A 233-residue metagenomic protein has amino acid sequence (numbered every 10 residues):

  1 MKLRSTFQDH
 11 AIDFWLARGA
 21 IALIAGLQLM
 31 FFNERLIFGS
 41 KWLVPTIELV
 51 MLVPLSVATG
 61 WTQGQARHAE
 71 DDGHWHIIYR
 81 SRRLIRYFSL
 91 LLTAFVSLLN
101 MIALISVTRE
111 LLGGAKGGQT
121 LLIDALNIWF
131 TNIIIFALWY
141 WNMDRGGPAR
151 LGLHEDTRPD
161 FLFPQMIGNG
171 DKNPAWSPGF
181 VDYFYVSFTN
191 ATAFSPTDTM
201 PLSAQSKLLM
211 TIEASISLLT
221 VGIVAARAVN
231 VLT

Functional and structural regions predicted by a protein language model:
S5-G19: N-terminal membrane topogenic signal
R18-Q28, E48-L55, S89-S106, N127 (+3 more regions): Hydrophobic alpha-helical transmembrane segments of multi-pass integral membrane proteins
Q28-L29, V96-A115, F180-D198: Alpha-helical transmembrane segments and their membrane-interface junctions in multi-pass membrane proteins
L29-K41: Short, hydrophobic transmembrane alpha-helix segments
A58-I85, M101-A115, R145: Membrane-helix interface/capping segments
R109-A149: Pore-domain transmembrane helices of cation channels
N142-T199: Membrane-proximal soluble regions of multi-pass membrane proteins
S177-T233: Pore domain of cation channels
